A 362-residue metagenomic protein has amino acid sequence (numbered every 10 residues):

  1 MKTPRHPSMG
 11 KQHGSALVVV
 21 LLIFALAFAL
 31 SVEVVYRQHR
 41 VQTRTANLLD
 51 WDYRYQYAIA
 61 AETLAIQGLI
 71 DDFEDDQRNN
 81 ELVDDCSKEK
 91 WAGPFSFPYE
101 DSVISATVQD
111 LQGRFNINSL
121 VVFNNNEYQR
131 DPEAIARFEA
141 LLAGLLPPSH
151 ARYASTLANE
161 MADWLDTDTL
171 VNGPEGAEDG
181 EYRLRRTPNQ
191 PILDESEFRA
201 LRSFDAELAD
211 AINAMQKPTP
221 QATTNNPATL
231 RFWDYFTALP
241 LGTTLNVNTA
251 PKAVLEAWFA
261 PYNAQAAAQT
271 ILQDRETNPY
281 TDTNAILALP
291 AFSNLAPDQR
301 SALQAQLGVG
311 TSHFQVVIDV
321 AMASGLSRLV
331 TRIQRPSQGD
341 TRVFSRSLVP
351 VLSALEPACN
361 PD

Functional and structural regions predicted by a protein language model:
K2-M9, S15-D362: Compositionally biased linear targeting/interaction segments
